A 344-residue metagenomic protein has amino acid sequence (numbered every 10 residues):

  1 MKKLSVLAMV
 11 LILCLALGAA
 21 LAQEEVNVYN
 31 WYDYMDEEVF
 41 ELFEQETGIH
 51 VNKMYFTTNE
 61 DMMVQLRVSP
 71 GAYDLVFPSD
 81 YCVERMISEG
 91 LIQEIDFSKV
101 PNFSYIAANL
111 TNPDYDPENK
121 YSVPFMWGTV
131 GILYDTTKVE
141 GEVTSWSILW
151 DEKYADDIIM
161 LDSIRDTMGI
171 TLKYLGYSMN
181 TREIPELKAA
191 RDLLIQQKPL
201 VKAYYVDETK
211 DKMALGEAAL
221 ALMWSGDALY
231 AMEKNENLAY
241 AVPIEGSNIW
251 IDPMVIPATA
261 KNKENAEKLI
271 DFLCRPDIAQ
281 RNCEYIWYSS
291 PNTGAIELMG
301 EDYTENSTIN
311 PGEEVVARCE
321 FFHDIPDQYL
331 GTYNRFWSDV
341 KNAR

Functional and structural regions predicted by a protein language model:
Q23-R85: Early extracytoplasmic/lumenal segment of secretory-pathway proteins
A72, F77-E217: Extracytoplasmic ligand-binding site segments that recognize negatively charged/polar headgroups
C82-R85, A214, L220-N237: A ligand-binding cleft/hinge motif common to bilobed small-molecule-binding domains
I87-E94, D116-K120, Y230-V242, T304-S307: Ligand-binding "clamshell"
G131-K138, K173-Y174, W250-K263, R281-N282: A bilobed periplasmic-binding-protein/Venus flytrap-type ligand-binding module shared by bacterial periplasmic
L187-Q196, K202, K234-A258: Periplasmic-binding protein-like
P257-A317: Mature extracytoplasmic/periplasmic domains
E313-R344: Conserved C-terminal helix/tail region of periplasmic/extracytoplasmic solute-binding proteins
